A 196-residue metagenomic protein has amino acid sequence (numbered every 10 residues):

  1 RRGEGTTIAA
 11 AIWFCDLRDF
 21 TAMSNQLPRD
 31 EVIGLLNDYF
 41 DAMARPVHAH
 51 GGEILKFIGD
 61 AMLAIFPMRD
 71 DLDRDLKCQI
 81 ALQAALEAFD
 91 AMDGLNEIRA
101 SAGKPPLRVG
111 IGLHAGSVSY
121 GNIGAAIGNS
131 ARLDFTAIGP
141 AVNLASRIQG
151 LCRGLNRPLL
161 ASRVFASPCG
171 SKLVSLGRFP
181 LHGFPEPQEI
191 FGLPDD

Functional and structural regions predicted by a protein language model:
R1-I54, I58, P105: Juxtacatalytic helix/coil linker segments that couple regulatory or sensory modules to the catalytic cores
I12, M62, V109-A115, I190: A structural signal for short, well-ordered beta-strand segments
R18, E53-I54, I58-R69, G116-S117: Short acidic-rich active-site patches of cyclic nucleotide enzymes
S24, F66, N122, C169-G170: Activation segment
N37-G52, M68, L72-I111, P140-L151: Alpha-helical scaffold within the catalytic cores of cyclic-nucleotide enzymes
I65-L76, I111-L133, C152-L155: Catalytic strand-loop-helix junctions within cyclic-nucleotide turnover domains
D75-C78, R132-I138, S175-L176: Allosteric regulatory "coupling" segments in signal-transduction proteins
V118, A145, C152-D196: Cytosolic regulatory/linker segments at or just downstream of nucleotide-handling modules in signal-transduction
